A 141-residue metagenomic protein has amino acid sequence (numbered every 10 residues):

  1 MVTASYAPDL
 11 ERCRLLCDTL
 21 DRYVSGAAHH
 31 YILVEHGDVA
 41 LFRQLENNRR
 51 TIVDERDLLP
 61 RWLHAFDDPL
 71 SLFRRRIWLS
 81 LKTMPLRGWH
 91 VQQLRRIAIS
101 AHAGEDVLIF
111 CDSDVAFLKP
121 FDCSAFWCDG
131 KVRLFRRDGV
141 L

Functional and structural regions predicted by a protein language model:
M1-P8: A conserved hydrophobic helix/loop-capping motif in glycosyltransferases and polysaccharide synthases
E11, H36-R43: Short, charged/polar "capping" segments at the starts of alpha-helices and the immediately preceding loops
D18-A27: Short, acidic, metal-binding catalytic loop of nucleotide-sugar glycosyltransferases
Y31-E35: Short internal beta-strands
L41-A101: Active-site-proximal specificity loops/subdomain of glycosyltransferases
L108: Short aromatic/hydrophobic "clamp" motif used to bind/position activated sugar donors
C111-D112: Active-site acidic Asp-centered loop
A116-L141: Conserved donor-nucleotide/metal-binding helix-loop-beta segment in metal-dependent transferases, i.e., the alpha-helix
